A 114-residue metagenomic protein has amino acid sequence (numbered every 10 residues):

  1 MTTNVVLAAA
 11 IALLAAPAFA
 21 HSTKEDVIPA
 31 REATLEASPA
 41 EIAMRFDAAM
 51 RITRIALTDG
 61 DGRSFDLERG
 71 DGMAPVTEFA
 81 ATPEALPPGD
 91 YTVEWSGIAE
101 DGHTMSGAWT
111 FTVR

Functional and structural regions predicted by a protein language model:
M1-L7: Bacterial N-terminal signal peptides that target proteins for export
L7-A9, D26: Short helix-onset patch at the extreme N-terminus, typifying the N->h transition of secretory signal peptides
A10, A15-P17: N-terminal signal peptide c-region/cleavage motif recognized by signal peptidases
A20-I55: N-terminal non-catalytic regions of secreted/periplasmic and cell-surface proteins
A43, D47-T112: Acidic, low-complexity Ser/Thr/Gly/Pro-rich repeat segments typical of extracellular/periplasmic and surface-exposed
